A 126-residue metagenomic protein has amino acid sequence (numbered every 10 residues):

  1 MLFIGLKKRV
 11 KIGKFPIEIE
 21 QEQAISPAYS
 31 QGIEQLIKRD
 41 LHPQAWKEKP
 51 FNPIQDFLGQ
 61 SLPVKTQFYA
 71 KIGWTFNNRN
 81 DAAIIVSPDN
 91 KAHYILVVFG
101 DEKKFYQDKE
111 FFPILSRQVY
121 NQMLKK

Functional and structural regions predicted by a protein language model:
M1-K126: Penicillin-recognizing serine hydrolase domain
